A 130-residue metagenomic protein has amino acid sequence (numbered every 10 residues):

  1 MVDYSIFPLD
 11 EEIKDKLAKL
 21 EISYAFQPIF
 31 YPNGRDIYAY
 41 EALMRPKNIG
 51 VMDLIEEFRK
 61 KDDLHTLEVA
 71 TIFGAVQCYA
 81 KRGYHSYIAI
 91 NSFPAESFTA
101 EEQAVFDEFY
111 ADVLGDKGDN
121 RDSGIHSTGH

Functional and structural regions predicted by a protein language model:
V2-E57: Active-site core of bacterial EAL-family cyclic-dinucleotide phosphodiesterase domains
F58-D63: A short, internal acetyl-CoA/4′-phosphopantetheine-binding micro-motif in the GNAT/acyltransferase core
H65-H130: Catalytic core of bacterial c-di-GMP phosphodiesterases, primarily the EAL and HD-GYP domains, capturing alpha-helical
